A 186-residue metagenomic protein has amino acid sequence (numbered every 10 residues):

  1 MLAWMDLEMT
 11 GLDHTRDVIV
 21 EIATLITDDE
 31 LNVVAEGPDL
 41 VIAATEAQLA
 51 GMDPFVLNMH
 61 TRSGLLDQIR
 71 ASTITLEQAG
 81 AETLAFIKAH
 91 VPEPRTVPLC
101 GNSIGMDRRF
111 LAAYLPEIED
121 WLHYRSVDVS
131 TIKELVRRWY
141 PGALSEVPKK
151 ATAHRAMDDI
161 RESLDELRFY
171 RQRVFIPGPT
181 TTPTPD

Functional and structural regions predicted by a protein language model:
M1-M5, M9-L99, P148: Conserved non-catalytic scaffold segment of RNase H-like nuclease domains
H14-R16, E36, F110, V136 (+1 more regions): Short, function-defining helix-loop hinge/capping sites that tune catalysis or transport
D29, E82-A85, A89, R109 (+4 more regions): Residue-level signal for well-ordered alpha-helical scaffold segments within enzymatic catalytic domains
P94-I104, R109-Y114, G142-D186: Acidic, Mg2+-coordinating catalytic module of metal-dependent nucleases/exonucleases that use a two-metal-ion mechanism
L111-V129: Short, low-complexity, polybasic intrinsically disordered segments
H123-P141: Short, flexible loop segments at boundaries between secondary-structure elements
